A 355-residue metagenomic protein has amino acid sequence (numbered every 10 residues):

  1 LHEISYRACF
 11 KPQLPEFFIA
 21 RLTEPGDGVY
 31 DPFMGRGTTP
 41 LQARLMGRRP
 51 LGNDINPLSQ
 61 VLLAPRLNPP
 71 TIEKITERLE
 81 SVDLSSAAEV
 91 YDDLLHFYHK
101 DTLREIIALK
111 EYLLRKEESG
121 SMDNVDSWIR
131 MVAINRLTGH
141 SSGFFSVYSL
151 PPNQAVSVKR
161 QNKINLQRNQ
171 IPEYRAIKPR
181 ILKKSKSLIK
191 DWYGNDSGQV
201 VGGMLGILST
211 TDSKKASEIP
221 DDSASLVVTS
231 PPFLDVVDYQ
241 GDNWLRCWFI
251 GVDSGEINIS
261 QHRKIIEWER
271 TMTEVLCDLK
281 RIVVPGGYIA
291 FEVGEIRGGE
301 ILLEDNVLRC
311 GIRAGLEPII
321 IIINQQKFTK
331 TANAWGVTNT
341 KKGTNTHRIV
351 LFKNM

Functional and structural regions predicted by a protein language model:
L1-P25: S-adenosyl-L-methionine
H2-Y6, D92-D101, Q261-R270, F291-L303: Acceptor-substrate binding/catalytic loop of class I
P12-P15, D27-M46, P50-P57, L63 (+4 more regions): Conserved proline-anchored active-site loop of SAM-dependent methyltransferases that bridges a beta-strand
P57-E118, G251-N258: Conserved phosphoryl-transfer catalytic core
R115-L226, L234-D235: SAM-dependent nucleic-acid methyltransferase catalytic core
P232-E274, A290: Mobile active-site "lid"/loop adjacent to the S-adenosyl-L-methionine
E269-P285: A short glycine-rich, Lys/Arg-flanked "PGG" loop and its adjoining helix->strand segment in the class I
E300-L308, I312, L316-M355: Class I S-adenosyl-L-methionine
